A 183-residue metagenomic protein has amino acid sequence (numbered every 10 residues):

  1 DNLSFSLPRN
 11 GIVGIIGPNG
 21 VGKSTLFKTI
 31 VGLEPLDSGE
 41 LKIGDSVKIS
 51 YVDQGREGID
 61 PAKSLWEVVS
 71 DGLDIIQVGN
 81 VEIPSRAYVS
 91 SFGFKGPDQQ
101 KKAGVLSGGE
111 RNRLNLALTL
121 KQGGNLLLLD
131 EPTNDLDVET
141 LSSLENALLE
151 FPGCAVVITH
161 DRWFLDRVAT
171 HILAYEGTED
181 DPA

Functional and structural regions predicted by a protein language model:
D1-A183: ABC ATP-binding cassette signature C-motif
